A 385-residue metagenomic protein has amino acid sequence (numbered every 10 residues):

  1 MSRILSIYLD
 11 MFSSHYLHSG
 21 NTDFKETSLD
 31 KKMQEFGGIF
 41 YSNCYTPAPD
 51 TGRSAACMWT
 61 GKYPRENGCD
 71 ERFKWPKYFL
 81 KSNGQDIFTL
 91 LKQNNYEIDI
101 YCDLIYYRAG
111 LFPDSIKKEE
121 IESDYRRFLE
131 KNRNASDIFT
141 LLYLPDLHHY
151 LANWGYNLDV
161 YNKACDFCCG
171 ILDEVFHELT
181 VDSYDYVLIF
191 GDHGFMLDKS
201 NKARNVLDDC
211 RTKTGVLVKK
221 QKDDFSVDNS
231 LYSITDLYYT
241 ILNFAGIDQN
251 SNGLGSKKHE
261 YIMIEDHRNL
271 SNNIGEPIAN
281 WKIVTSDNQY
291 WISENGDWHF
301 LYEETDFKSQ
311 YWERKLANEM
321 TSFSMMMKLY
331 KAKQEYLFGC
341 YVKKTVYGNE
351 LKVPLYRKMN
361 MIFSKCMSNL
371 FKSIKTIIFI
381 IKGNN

Functional and structural regions predicted by a protein language model:
R3-S6, M11-I138, L144-H149: Active-site-proximal alpha/beta segments of enzymes that process anionic O-linked groups
D10-S14, P47-D50, Y63-R65, D103-R108 (+8 more regions): Short, solvent-exposed loop/turn segments at secondary-structure junctions
F24, E178-D223, S271: Histidine-centered active-site microenvironments of extracellular/periplasmic hydrolases and transferases
R53-W59, A203-Q249: Substrate-binding rim/cap in mid-to-C-terminal beta-strand-loop elements of soluble/periplasmic
K74-Y78, D159-C165, K222-Y232: Active-site rim elements
R126-A135, L147-F190, F244, K315-Y336: A long, amphipathic alpha-helix that forms part of the scaffold/cap immediately adjacent to metal-dependent active
N243-E304: C-terminal cap/loop subdomain of S1 sulfatases and analogous C-terminal strand-loop tails that border
D287-N369, N385: C-terminal accessory region downstream of the catalytic core in glycan-modifying enzymes
